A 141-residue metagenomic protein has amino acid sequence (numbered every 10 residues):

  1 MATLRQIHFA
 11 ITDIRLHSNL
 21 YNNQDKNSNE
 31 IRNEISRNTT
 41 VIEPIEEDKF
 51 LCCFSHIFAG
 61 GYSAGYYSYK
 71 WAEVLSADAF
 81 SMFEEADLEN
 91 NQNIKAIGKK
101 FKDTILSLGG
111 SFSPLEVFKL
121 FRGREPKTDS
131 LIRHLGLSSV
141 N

Functional and structural regions predicted by a protein language model:
M1-N141: C-terminal, non-catalytic "cap/extension" segments appended to globular domains
